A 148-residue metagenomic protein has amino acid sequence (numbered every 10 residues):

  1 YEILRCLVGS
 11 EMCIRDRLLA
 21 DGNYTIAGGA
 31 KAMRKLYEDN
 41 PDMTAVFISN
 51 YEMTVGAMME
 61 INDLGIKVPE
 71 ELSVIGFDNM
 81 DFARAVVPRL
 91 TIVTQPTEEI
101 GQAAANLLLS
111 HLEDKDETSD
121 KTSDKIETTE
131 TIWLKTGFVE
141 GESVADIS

Functional and structural regions predicted by a protein language model:
Y1-G9, I14: Single conserved hydrophobic/aromatic residue that forms the stacking wall/gate of nucleotide- or nucleobase-binding
E2-I3, L19, D63, T91: Short, flexible active-site loop motifs that bind/organize anionic cofactors or intermediates
S10-E11, N23, R89-L90: Short, exposed beta-strand "edge-strand" segments with a Pro/Gly-rich flavor and a Y/T-containing core
E11-D16, V68-E70: Residue-level detector of short coil/turn "hinge" positions at structural boundaries
D16-R17, T131: A short coil-to-beta-strand element that immediately follows conserved catalytic motifs
L18-A27: Short beta->alpha junction loops
A32-I147: Flexible loop/turn connectors
